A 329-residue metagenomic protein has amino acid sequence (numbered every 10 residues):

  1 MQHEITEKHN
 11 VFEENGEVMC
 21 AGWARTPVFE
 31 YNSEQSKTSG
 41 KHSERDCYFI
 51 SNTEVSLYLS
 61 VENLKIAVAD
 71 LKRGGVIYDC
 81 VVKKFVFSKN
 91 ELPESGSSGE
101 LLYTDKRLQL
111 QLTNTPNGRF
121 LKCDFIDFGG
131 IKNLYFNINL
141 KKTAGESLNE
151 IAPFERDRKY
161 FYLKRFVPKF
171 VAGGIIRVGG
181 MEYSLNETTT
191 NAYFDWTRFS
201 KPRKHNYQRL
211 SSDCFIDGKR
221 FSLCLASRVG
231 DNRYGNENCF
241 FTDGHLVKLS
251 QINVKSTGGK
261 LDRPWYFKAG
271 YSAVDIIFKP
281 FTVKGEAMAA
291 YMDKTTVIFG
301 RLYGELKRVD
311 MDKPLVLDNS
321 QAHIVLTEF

Functional and structural regions predicted by a protein language model:
M1-F329: Structured soluble/peripheral alpha/beta segments that form catalytic or ligand/cofactor-binding pockets
